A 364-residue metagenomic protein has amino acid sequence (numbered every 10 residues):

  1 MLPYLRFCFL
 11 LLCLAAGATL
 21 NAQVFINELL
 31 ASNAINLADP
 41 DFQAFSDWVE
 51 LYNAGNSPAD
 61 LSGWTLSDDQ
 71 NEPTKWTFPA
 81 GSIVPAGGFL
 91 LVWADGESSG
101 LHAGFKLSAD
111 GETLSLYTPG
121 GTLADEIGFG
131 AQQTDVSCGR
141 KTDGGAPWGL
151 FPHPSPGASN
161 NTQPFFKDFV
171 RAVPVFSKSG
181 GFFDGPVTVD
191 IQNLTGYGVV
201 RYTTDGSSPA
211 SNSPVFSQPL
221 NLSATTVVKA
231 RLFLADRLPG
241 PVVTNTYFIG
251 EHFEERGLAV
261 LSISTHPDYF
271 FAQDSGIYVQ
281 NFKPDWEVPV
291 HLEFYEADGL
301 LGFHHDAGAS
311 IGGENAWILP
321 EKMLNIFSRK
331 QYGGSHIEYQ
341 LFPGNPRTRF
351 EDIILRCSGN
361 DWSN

Functional and structural regions predicted by a protein language model:
M1-F7: Positively charged n-region of N-terminal signal peptides that target proteins for export
F7-G17: Bacterial N-terminal signal peptides
N21-F151: Activation on beta-sandwich/Ig-like modules and their edge loops
D41-A44, S82-A86, K106-D110, Y117 (+7 more regions): Extracellular/periplasmic catalytic domains that process cell-envelope and extracellular macromolecules
I83-A86, V92, Q133-G308, K330-Q331: Short, compositionally stereotyped local motifs that mark structural "simplifiers"
H102, G276-Q280, G312-E314, C357-N364: Active-site rim elements
A316-N325, G333-S335: Short, His- and charge-rich active-site/binding loops that engage polyanionic ligands
G333-S335, Q340-N364: A conserved hydrophobic secondary-structure block that centers on an alpha-helix together with its immediately flanking
